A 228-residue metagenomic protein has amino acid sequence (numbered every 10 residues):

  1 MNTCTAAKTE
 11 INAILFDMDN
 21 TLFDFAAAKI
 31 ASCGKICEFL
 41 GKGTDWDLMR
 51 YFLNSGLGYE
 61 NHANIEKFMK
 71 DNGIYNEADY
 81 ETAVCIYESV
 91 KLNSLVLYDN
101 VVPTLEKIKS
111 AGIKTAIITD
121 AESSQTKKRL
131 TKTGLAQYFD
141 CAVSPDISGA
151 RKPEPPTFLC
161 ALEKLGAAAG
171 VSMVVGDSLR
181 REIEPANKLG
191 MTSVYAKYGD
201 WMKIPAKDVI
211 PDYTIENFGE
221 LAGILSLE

Functional and structural regions predicted by a protein language model:
M1-I14, A27, A78, V102 (+2 more regions): Asp-based, Mg2+/Mn2+-dependent phosphohydrolase catalytic module
N2-P103, E122: N-terminal helical cap/lid subdomain that shapes the substrate entry/recognition surface in HAD-like hydrolases
